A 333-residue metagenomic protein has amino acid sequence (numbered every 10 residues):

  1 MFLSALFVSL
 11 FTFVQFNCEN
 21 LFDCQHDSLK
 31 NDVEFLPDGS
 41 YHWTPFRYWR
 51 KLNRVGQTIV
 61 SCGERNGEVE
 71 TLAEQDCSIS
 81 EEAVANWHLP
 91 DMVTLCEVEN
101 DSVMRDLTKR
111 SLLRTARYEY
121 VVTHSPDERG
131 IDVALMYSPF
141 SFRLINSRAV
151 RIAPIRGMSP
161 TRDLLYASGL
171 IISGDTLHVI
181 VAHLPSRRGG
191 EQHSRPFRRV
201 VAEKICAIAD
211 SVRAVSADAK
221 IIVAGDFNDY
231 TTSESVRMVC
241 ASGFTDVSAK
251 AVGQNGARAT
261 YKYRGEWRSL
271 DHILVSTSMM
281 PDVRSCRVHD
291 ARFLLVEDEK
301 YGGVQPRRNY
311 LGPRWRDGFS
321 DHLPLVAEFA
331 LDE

Functional and structural regions predicted by a protein language model:
V8-L113, R117-V133, A202-E203, E297 (+3 more regions): N-terminal, active-site-proximal structural segment of metallo-dependent hydrolase catalytic domains
N17, H183, G225-D226, H322: Active-site glycine-centered loops adjacent to acidic/histidine catalytic or metal-binding residues that shape
E19, E99, P185, F227-Y230 (+1 more regions): Catalytic metal-binding/acid-base residues of hydrolase active sites
C24-S28, R105-K109, D132, N146-A149 (+4 more regions): Short, solvent-exposed loop/turn and secondary-structure capping segments
L29-D32, I172-D175, I180-P196: Active-site His/acidic residue clusters
M92-L184: Structured beta-strand-rich core segments of catalytic domains in phosphoester-bond hydrolases
N100-S102, E128-G130, R187-G189, N228-E234 (+1 more regions): Active-site environment of divalent metal-dependent phosphoester hydrolases
S159, A207-I221, N228-E333: Metal-dependent phosphoester-hydrolase catalytic domains
